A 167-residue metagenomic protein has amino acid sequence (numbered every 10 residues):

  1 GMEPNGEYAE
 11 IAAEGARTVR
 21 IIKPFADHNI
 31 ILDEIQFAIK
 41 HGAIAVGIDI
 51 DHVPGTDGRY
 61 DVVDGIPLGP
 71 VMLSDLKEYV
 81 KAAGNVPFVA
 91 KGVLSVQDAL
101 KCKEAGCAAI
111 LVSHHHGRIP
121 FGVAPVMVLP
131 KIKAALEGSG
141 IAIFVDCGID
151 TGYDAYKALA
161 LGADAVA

Functional and structural regions predicted by a protein language model:
G1-A105, H115-I119: Active-site entrance/lid segments in N-terminal catalytic domains of soluble metabolic enzymes
D33-I35, L94-G106, A134, S139 (+2 more regions): Catalytic cores of alpha/beta
V46-I48, I110, V166: Hydrophobic residues within beta-strands of alpha/beta enzymes
V89, L111, F144, A167: Conserved beta-strand segments that form the floor/walls of ligand-binding pockets within enzyme and binding domains
L111-V112, V123: Catalytic pocket-lining loop regions of alpha/beta-barrel enzymes, especially the amidohydrolase/enolase/GH5 lineages
R118, D164-A167: Gly/Pro- and small hydrophobic-enriched strand-loop and loop-to-helix capping segments that sit at the rims
A124-P130: Charged helix-capping and loop-helix junction motifs
